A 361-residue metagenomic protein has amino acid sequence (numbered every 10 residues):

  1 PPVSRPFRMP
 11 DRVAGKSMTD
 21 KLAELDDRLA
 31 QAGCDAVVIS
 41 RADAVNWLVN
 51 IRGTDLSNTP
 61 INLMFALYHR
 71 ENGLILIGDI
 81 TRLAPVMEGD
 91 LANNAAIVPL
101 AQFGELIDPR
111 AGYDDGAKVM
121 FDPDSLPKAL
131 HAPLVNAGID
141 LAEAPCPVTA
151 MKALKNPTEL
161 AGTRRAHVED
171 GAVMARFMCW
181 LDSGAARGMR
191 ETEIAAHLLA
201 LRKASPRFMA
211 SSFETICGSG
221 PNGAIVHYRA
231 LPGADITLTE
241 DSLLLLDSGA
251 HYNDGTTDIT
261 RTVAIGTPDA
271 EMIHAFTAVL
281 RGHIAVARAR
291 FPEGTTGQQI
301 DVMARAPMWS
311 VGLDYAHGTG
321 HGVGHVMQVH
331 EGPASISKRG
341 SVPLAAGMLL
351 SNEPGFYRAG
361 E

Functional and structural regions predicted by a protein language model:
P1-E361: Active-site neighborhoods and metal-handling regions in enzymes and metal-associated proteins
